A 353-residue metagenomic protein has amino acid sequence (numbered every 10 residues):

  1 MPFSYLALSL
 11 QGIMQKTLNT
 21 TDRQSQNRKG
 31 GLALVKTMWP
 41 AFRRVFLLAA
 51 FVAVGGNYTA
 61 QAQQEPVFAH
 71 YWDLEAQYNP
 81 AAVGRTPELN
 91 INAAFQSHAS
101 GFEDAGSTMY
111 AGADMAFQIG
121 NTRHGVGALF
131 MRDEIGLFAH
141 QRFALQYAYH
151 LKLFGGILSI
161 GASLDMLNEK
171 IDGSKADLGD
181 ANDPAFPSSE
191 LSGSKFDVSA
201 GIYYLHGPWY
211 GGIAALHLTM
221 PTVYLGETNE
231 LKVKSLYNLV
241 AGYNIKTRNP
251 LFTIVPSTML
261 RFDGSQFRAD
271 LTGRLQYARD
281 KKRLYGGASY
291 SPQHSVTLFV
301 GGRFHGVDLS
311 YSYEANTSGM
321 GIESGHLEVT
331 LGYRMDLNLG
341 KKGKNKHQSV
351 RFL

Functional and structural regions predicted by a protein language model:
M1-E65, D336-L353: Cleavable N-terminal export/targeting peptides
Q63-L353: Subset of outer-membrane beta-barrel
